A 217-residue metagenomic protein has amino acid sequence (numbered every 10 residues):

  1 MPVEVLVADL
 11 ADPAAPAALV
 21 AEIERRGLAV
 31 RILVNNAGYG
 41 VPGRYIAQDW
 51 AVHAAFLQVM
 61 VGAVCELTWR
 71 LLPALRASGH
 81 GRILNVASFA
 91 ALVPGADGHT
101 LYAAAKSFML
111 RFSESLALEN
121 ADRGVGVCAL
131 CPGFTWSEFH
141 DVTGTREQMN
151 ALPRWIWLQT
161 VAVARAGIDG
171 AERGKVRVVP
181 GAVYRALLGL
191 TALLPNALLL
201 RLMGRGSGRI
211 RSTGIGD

Functional and structural regions predicted by a protein language model:
V7-A18, W50: The beta1-alpha1 cofactor-binding region of Rossmann-like NAD(H)/NADP(H)-dependent oxidoreductases
N36-V41: Conserved NAD(P)H cofactor-binding loop of Rossmann-fold oxidoreductase domains
R44-I46, V52-L57: Substrate-binding pocket helix/loop in short-chain dehydrogenase/reductase
T68, A105: Active-site helix of classical SDR
S88: Residue(s) in the substrate-gating loop at a strand-loop-helix junction that position the organic substrate next
V93, S115-V125: Active-site-adjacent segment of SDR/Rossmann-fold oxidoreductases
A129, N150-A186: C-terminal helical subdomain
